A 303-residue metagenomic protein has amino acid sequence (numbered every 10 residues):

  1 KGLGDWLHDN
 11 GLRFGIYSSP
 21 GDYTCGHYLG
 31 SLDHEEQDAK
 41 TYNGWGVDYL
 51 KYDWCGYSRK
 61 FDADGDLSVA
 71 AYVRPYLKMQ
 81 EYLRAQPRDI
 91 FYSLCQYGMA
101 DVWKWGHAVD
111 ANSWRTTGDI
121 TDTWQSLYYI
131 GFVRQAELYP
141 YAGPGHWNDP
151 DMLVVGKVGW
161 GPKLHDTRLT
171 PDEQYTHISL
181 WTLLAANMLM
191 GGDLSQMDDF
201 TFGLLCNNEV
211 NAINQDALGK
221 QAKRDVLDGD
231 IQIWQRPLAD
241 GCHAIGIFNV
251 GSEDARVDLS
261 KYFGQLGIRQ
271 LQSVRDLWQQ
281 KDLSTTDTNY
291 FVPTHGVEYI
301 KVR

Functional and structural regions predicted by a protein language model:
K1-D62, A71, P75, M79-Q86: Substrate-binding cleft of carbohydrate-active enzyme catalytic domains
L7, D53, Y92, L183 (+2 more regions): Conserved, mostly hydrophobic/aromatic
P20-T24, Y49, W54-R59, Y97-D101 (+3 more regions): Solvent-exposed loop/turn segments at secondary-structure junctions within structured extracellular/periplasmic domains
H34-Q37, D89-D193: Glycan-recognition surfaces
Y175, W181-L184, L189-G191, L227-L266: Carbohydrate-binding surface patches
T176-D225: Catalytic cores of secreted or luminal carbohydrate-active enzymes
Y262-Q279: Solvent-exposed beta-hairpin/edge-strand motifs
S284-R303: C-terminal beta-strand-rich structural cap/linker in extracellular carbohydrate-active enzymes
